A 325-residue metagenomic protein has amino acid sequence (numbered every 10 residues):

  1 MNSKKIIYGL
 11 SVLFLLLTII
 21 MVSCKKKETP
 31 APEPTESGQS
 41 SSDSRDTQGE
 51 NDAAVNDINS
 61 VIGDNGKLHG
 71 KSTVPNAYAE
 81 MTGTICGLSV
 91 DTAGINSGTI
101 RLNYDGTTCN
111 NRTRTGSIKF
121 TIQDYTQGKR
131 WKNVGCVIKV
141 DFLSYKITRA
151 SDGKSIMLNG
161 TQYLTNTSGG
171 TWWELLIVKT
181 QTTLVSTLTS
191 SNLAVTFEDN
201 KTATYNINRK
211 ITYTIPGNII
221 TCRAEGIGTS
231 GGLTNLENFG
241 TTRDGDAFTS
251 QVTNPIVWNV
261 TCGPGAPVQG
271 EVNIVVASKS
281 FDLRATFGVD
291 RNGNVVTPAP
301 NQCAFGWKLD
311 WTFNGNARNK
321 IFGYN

Functional and structural regions predicted by a protein language model:
N2-S11: Bacterial N-terminal signal peptides that target proteins for export
K4, K25-K26: A general lysine-centric signal
S11-L17: Core hydrophobic alpha-helical transmembrane segments of single-pass membrane proteins
I19-S23: C-terminal motif of bacterial Sec signal peptides marking the signal peptidase cleavage site
K26-N325: Low-complexity, intrinsically disordered segments exposed to solvent
